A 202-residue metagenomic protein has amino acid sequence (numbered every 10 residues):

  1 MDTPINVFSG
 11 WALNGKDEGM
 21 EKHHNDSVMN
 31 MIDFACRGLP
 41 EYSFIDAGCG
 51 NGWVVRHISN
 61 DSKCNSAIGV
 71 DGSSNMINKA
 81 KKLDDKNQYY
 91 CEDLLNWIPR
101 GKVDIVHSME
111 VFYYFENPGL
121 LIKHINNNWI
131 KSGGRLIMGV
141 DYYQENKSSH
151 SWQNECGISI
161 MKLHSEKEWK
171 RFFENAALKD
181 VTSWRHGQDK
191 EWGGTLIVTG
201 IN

Functional and structural regions predicted by a protein language model:
M1-R37, Q144-E145: Conserved class I S-adenosyl-L-methionine
I45-A47, N51-N96: Class I SAM-dependent methyltransferase SAM/SAH-binding core
H107: A conserved beta-strand element that flanks and buttresses the S-adenosyl-L-methionine
G119-S132: A short glycine-rich, Lys/Arg-flanked "PGG" loop and its adjoining helix->strand segment in the class I
G133-D141: Conserved beta-strand signature within the Rossmann-like core of class I S-adenosyl-L-methionine
D141-I160: Short, glycine-/aromatic-enriched active-site segment of Class I SAM-dependent methyltransferases
M161-A176: Short alpha-helix
L178-D189: Conserved S-adenosyl-L-methionine
